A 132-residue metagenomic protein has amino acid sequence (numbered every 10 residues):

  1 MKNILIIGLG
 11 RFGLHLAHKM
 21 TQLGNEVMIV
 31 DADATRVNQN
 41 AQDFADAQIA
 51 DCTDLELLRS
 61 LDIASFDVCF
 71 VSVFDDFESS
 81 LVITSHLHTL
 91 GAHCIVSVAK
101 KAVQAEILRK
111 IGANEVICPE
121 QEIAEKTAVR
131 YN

Functional and structural regions predicted by a protein language model:
M1-N132: Cytosolic regulatory regions of ion transport systems
